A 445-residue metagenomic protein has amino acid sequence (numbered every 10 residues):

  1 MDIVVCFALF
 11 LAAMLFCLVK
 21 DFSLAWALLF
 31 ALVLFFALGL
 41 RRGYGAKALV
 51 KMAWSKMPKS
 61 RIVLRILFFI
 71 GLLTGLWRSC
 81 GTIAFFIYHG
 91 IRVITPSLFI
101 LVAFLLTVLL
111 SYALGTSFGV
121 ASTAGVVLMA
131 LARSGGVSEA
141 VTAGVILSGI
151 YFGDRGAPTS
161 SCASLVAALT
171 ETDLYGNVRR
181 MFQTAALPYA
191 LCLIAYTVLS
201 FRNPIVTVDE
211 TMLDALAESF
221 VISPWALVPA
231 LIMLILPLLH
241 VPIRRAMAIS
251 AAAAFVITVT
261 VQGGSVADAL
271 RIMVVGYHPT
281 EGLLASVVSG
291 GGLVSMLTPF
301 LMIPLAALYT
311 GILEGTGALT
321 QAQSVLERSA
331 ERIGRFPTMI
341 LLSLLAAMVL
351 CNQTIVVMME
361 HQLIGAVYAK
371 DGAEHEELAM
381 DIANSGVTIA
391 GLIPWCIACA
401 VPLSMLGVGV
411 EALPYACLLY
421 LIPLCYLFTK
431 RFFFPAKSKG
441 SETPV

Functional and structural regions predicted by a protein language model:
M1-R65, A185-L191, T197-M302, T443-V445: Hydrophobic transmembrane alpha-helices of multi-pass small-molecule transporters
L11-L15, F36, L105-L109, L131 (+8 more regions): Alpha-helical transmembrane segments of multipass membrane proteins
A27, A31-F35, G39, I66 (+25 more regions): Alpha-helical transmembrane segments in multi-pass membrane proteins
L38-K47, A132-E139, P158-S160, I257-D268 (+2 more regions): Juxtamembrane membrane-interface segments at transmembrane alpha-helix termini
G43-L131, E281-G365: Membrane-embedded alpha-helical segments and adjacent helix-loop junctions characteristic of multi-pass solute
T95-Q183, L342-A383, P444-V445: Hydrophobic transmembrane alpha-helices that form the pore/transport pathway of multi-pass ion and small-solute
V145-I146, Y151-T159, Y189-I205, F432-F434 (+1 more regions): Transmembrane-helix bundle segments that line or gate the permeation/cavity pathway in multi-pass membrane proteins
L169-Y189, A330-V445: C-terminal transmembrane helix pair
